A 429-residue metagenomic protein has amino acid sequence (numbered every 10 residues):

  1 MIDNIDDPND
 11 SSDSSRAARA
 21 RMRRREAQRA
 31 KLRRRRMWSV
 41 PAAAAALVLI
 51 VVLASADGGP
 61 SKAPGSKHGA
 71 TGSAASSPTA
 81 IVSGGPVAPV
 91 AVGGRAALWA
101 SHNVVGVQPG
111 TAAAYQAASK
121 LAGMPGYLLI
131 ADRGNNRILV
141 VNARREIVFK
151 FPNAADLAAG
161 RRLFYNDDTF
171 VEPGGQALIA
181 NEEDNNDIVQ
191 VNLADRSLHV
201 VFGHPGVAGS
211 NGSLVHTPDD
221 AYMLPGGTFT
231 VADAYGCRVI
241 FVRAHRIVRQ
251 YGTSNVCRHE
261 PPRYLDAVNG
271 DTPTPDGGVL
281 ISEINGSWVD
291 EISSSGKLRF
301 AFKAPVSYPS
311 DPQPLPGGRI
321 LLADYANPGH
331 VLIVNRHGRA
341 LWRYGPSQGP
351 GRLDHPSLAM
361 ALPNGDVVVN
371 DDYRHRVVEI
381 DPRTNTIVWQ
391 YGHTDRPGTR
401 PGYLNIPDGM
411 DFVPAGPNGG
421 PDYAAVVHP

Functional and structural regions predicted by a protein language model:
M1-R34: Terminal targeting segments of Actinobacterial cell-envelope proteins
I2-I5, M22, A63, I81-V82 (+2 more regions): Hydrophobic/aromatic hotspots within intrinsically disordered, low-complexity regions
S14-A18, A42, P64, G69 (+2 more regions): Intrinsically disordered, low-complexity serine/threonine-rich segments
R35-A42: Short, hydrophobic alpha-helical membrane anchors of single-pass surface/secreted proteins
A46-V48: Hydrophobic multi-pass inner-membrane translocation pores used for secretion and envelope-lipid/glycan export
I50-S76: C-terminal region of N-terminal signal peptides and the immediate post-cleavage residues of exported proteins
G69, P78-P429: Histidine-/acidic-rich catalytic cores in large beta-rich domains
